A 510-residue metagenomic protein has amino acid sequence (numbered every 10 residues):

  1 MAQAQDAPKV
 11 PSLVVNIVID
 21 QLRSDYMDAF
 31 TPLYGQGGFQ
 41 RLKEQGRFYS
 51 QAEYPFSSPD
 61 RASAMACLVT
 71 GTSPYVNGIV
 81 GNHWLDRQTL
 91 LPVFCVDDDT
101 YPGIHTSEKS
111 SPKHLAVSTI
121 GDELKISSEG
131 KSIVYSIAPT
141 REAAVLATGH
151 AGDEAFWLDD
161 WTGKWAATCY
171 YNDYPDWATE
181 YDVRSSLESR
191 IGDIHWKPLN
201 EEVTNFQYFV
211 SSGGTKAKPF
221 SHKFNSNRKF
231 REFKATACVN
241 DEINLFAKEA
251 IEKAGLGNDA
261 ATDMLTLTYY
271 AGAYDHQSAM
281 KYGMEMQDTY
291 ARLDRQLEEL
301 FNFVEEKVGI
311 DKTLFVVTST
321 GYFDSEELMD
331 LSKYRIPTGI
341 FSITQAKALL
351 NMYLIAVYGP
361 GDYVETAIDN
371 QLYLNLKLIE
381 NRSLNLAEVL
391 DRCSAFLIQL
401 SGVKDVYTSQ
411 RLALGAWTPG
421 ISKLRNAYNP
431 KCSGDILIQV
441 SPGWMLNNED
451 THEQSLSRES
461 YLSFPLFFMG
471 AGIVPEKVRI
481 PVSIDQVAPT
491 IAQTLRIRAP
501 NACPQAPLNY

Functional and structural regions predicted by a protein language model:
M1-K9: Bacterial Sec-dependent N-terminal signal peptides
V10-V15, Q45-Y49, V76, E129-V134 (+5 more regions): Loop/turn elements at helix/coil->beta-strand transitions in domains of secreted/extracellular proteins
R23-A29, A52-P55, T106-S111, R231-A237 (+5 more regions): Second-shell loop/turn segments in exported
M27-V76, I133-I137: Short, structured active-site-proximal loop/turn typified by the sulfatase FGly-forming signature C/S-X-P-X-R
Y34, N82-S107, V117, D122 (+6 more regions): Secreted, luminal/periplasmic, and some membrane-associated catalytic domains that remodel anionic oxygen-ester
S73, G81-A261, Y270-Q277, S401: His/Asp/Glu-rich, glycine-adjacent segments that coordinate divalent cations and/or stabilize oxyanion chemistry on
K234-D259, G272-T313, D391-R392: A long, amphipathic alpha-helix that forms part of the scaffold/cap immediately adjacent to metal-dependent active
I343-L384, E453-L495, N509-Y510: Substrate-binding rim/cap in mid-to-C-terminal beta-strand-loop elements of soluble/periplasmic
